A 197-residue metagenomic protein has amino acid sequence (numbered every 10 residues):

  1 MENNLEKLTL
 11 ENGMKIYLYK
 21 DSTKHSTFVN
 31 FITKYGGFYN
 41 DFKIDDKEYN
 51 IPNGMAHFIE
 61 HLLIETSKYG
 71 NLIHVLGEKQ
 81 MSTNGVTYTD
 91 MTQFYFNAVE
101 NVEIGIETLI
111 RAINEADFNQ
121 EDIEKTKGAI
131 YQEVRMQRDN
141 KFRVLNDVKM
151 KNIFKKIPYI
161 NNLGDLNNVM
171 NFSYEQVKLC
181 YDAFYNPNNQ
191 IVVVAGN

Functional and structural regions predicted by a protein language model:
M1-N71, L179-N197: His/Glu-rich zincin catalytic helix
S67-C180: Acidic/histidine-enriched segments that form metal/cofactor-coordinating and catalytic pocket/exosite environments
